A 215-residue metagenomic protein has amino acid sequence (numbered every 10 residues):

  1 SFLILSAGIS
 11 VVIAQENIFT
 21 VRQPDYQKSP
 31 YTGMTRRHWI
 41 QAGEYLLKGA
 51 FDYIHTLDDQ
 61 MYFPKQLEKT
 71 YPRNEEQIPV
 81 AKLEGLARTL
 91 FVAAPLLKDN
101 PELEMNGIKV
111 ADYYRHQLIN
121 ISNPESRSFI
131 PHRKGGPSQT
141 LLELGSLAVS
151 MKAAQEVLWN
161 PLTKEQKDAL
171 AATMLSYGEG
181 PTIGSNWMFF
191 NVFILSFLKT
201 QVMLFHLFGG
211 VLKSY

Functional and structural regions predicted by a protein language model:
S1-I18: Bacterial Sec-dependent N-terminal signal peptides
L3, A7, L47, F51-D58 (+3 more regions): Generic secondary-structure transition motif, activating predominantly at the C-termini of alpha-helices
E16-E84, D112, H116: Low-complexity, Ser/Thr/Pro/Gly-enriched N-terminal "stalk/linker" regions
Q77, M105-N106: A structural signal for alpha-helical segments
K82-L83, V92-L96, G107-Y215: Aromatic-lined, polymer-binding surfaces characteristic of secreted/periplasmic polysaccharide-degrading enzymes
